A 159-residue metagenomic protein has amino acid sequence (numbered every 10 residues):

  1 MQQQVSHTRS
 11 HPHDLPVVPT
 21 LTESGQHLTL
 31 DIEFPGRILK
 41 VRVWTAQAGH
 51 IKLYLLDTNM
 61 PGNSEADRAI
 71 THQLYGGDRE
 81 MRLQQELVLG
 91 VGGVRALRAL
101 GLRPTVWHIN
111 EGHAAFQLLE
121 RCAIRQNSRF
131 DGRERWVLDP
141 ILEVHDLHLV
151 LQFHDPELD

Functional and structural regions predicted by a protein language model:
M1-D159: Catalytic cores of carbohydrate-active enzymes across secretory and cytosolic contexts
